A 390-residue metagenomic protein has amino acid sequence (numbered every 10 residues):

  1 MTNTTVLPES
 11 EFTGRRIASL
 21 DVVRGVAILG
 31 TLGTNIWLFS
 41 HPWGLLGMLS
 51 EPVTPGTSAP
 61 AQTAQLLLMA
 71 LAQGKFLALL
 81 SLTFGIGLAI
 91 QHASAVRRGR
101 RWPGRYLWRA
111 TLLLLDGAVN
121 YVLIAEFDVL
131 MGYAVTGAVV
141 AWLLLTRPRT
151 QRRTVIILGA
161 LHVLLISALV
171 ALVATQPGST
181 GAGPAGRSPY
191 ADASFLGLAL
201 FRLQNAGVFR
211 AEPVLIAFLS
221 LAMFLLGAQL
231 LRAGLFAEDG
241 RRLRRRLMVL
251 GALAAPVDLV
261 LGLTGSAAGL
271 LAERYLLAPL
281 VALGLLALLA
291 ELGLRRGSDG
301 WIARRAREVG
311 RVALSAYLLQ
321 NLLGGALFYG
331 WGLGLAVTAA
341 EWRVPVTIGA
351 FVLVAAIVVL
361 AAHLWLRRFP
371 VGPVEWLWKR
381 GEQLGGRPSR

Functional and structural regions predicted by a protein language model:
T2-I86: N-terminal signal-anchor module of multipass membrane proteins
T34, N120, I124, H162-L169 (+5 more regions): Alpha-helical transmembrane segments of multipass membrane proteins
A59-K75, F201-I216, L271-A278, G310: Short aromatic-rich membrane-water interface segments that cap or initiate transmembrane helices in multi-pass membrane
A78-A93, M131-L144, L215-E238, A278-G297: Specific transmembrane alpha-helix
P103-G104, V139-A160, Q229-G251: Solvent-exposed interhelical
I157-L230: Long hydrophobic alpha-helical segments that form multi-pass transmembrane helix bundles in integral membrane proteins
G269-P370: Alpha-helical transmembrane segments of multi-pass integral membrane proteins
P370-R390: Membrane-proximal cytoplasmic C-terminal regulatory module of class A 7TM GPCRs
